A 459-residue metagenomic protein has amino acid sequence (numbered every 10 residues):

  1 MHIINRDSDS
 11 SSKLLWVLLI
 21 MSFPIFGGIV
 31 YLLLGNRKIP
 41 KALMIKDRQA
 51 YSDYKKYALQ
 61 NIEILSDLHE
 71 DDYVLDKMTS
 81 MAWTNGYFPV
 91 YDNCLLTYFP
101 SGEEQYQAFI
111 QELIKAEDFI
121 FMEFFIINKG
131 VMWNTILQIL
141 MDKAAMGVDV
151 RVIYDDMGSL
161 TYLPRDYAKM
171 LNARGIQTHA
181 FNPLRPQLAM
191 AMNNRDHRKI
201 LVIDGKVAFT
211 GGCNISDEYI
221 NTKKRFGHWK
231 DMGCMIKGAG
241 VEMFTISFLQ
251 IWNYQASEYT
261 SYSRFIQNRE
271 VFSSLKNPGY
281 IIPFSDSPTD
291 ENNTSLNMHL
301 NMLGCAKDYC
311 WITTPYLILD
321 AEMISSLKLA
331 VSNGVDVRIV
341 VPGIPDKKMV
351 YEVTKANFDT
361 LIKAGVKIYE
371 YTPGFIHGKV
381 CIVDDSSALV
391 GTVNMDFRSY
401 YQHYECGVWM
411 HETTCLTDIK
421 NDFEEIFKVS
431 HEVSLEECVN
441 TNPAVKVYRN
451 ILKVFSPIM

Functional and structural regions predicted by a protein language model:
M1-N297, N301, C305, P345 (+6 more regions): N-terminal localization/anchoring segments of enzymes in phospholipid and broader phosphate metabolism
V148-D149, D308, V335-V337: Loop/turn elements at helix/coil->beta-strand transitions in domains of secreted/extracellular proteins
T313-T314, V341, Y371, V390-G391: Thr-Gly-centered strand-to-loop micro-motif
Y316-V337, P342, K347: Helical hairpin unit composed of two closely spaced alpha helices linked by a short loop
S325, Y351-K355: Short glycine/threonine-rich loop-to-helix capping motif typified by GTGT followed within a few residues by an Asp-Pro
K379: Catalytic-core elements of nucleic-acid end-processing and repair enzymes
